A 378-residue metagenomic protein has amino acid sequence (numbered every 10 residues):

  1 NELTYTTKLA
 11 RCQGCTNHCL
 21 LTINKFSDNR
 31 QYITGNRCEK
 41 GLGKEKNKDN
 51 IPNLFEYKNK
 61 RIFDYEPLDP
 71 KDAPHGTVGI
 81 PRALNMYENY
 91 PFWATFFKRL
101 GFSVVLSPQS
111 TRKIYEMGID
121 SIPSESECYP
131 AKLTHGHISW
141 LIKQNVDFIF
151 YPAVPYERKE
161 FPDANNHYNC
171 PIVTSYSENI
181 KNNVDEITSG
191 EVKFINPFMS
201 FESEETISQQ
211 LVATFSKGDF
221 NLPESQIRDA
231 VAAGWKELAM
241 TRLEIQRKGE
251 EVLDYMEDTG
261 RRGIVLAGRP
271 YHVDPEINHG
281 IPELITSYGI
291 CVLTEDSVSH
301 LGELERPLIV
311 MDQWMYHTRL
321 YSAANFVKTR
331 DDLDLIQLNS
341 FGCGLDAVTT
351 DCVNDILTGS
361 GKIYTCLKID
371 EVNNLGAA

Functional and structural regions predicted by a protein language model:
N1-A378: An N-terminal assembly and electron-transfer interface module characteristic of large anaerobic redox and radical
